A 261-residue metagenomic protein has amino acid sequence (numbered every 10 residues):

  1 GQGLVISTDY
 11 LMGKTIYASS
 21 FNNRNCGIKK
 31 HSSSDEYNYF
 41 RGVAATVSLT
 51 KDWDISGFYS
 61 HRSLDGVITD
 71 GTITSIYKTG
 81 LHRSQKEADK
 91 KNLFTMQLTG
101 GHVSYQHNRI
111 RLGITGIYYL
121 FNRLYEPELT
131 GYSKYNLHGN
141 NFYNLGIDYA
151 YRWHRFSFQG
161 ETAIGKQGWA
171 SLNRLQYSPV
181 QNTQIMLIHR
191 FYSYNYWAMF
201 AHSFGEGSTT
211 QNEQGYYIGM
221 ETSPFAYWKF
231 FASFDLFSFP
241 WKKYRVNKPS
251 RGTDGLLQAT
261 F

Functional and structural regions predicted by a protein language model:
G1-H102, Y196-Q214, I218: Surface-exposed coil loops of outer-membrane beta-barrel proteins
Y77-L81, E126-S133: Flexible, solvent-exposed loop segments that connect beta-strands
N92, M96-P127, K134-F261: Exposed, low-structure sequence patches enriched in small/polar residues
